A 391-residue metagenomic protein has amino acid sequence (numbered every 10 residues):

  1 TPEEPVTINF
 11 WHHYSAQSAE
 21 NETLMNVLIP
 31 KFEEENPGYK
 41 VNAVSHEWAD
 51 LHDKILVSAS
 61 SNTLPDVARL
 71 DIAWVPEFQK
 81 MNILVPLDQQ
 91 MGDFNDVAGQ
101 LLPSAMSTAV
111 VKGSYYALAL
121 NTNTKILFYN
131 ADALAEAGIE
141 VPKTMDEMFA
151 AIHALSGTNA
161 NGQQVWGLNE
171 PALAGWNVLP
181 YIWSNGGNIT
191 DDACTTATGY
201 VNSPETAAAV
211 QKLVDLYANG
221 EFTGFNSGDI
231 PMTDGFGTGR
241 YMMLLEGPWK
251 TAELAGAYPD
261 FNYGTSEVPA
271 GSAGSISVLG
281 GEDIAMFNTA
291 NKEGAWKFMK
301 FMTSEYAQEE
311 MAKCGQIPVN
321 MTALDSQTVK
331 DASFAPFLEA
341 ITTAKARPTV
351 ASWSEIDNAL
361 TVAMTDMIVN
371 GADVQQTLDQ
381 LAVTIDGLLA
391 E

Functional and structural regions predicted by a protein language model:
T1-I83, G92-N95, V141, F225-N226 (+6 more regions): Conserved N-terminal structural module of periplasmic/extracytoplasmic solute-binding proteins
P30, E34-E35, E136-A137, Q211 (+6 more regions): Extracytoplasmic/periplasmic substrate-recognition and gating elements
K40, A135, A218, A340-E391: Conserved C-terminal helix/tail region of periplasmic/extracytoplasmic solute-binding proteins
E47, I72-K125, E140, F149 (+4 more regions): Hinge/lid segment of periplasmic solute-binding proteins
H52-T63, M81, A133-L134, H153-G157 (+3 more regions): Short helices/loops that flank or line small-molecule/ion binding pockets
V85-L101, T158-N161, W166-L168, G187-A208 (+6 more regions): Short, solvent-exposed loop/beta-turn-alpha elements that line the ligand-binding surface or hinge of extracytoplasmic
S104, P259, Y263-S266, A312-V362 (+1 more regions): Long, aromatic- and glycine/proline-rich binding clefts that accommodate carbohydrate-like moieties
I152-S156, T195-F225: Glycine-centered hinge/linker elements that transmit conformational signals in sensory and ligand-binding systems
